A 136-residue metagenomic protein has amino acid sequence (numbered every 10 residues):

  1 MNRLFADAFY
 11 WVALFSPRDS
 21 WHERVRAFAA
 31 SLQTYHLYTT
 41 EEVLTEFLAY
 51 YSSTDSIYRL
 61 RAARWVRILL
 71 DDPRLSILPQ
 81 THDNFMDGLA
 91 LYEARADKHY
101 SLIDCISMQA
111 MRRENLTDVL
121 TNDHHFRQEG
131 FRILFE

Functional and structural regions predicted by a protein language model:
M1-R3, M108-Q109, R113-E136: Acidic, PIN/NYN-like endoribonuclease modules and their adjacent C-terminal/linker elements
M1-T39, S53-R64: Short, well-structured N-terminal submotif of metal-dependent ribonuclease cores
A6, Y38-T39, P79, L102 (+1 more regions): Short beta-strand scaffold positions
A49-R74, L78: Helix-adjacent hinge/juxtasegments
L75-T117: Active-site neighborhoods of divalent-metal-dependent phosphate/nucleic-acid chemistry enzymes
